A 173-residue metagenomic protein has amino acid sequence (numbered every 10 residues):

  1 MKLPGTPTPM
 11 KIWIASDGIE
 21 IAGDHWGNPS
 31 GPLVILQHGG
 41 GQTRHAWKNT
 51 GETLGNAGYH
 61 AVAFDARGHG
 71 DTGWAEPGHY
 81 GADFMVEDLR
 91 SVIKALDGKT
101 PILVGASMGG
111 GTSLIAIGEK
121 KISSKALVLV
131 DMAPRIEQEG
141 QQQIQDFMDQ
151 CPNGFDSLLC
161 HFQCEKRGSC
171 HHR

Functional and structural regions predicted by a protein language model:
M1-H25: N-terminal cap/lid segment of alpha/beta-hydrolase-fold proteins
S16-I19, G51, N56, A66-V104: Active-site loop/oxyanion-hole signature of alpha/beta-hydrolase fold enzymes
A22-D71: Conserved HGGG/HGGXW glycine-rich cap/lid loop of the alpha/beta-hydrolase fold
H38-H45, A66-D71, H79-Y80, L103-I115: Short, conserved structural micro-motifs that define repeat-unit consensus positions and nucleotide-binding loops
K48, R90, L114-G118: Short, hydrophobic alpha-helix immediately C-terminal to the catalytic nucleophile
G70-D71, Q141-D149: Short glycine/proline- and charge-enriched loop/turn segments that cap or connect secondary-structure elements
K99-G140: Conserved hydrolase catalytic core segment
Q142, P152-R173: Conserved alpha/beta-hydrolase catalytic His-Asp/Glu region
